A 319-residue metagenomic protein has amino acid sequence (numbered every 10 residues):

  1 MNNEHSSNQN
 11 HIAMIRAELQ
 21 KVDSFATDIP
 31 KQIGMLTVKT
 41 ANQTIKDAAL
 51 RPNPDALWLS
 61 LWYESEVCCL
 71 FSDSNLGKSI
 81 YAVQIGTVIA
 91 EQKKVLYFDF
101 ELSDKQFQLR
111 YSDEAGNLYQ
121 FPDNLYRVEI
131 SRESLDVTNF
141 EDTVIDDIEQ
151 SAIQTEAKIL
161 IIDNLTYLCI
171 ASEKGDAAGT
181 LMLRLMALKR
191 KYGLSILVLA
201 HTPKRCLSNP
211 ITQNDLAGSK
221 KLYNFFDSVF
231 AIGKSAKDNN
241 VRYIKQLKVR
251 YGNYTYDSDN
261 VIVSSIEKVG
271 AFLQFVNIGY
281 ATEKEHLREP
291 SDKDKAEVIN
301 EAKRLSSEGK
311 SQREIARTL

Functional and structural regions predicted by a protein language model:
N2-P30, M35-L36, I153-Q154, K191 (+1 more regions): C-terminal regions of RecA-like/P-loop NTPase motor modules
I29-L57: N-terminal pre-Walker A segment at the start of P-loop NTPase domains
P52-N53, L57-L59, Y63, K93-T180: Conserved inter-motif catalytic segment of the P-loop NTP-binding fold
C69-F71, N75, I80, Q92 (+2 more regions): Phosphate-binding/switch region of NTP-binding enzymes
Y81, I85: Hydrophobic positions on the alpha1 helix immediately C-terminal to the Walker A/P-loop
T87-E91: Short, well-ordered alpha-helices that flank and scaffold nucleotide-derived cofactor binding pockets
I148, R184-L185, A302: Aromatic/hydrophobic pocket-lining residues that form π-stacking "cages" and hydrophobic walls in ligand
